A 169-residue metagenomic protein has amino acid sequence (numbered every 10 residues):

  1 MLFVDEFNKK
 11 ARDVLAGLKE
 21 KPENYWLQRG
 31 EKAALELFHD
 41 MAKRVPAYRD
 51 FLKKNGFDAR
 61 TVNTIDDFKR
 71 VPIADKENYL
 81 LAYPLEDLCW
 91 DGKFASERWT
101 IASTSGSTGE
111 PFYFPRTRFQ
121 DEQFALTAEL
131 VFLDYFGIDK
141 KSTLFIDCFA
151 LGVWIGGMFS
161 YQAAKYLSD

Functional and structural regions predicted by a protein language model:
M1-S103, G109-S142: Nucleotide 5′-phosphate-binding alpha/beta core
L133-L167: Conserved AMP-binding loop of ANL adenylate-forming enzymes
